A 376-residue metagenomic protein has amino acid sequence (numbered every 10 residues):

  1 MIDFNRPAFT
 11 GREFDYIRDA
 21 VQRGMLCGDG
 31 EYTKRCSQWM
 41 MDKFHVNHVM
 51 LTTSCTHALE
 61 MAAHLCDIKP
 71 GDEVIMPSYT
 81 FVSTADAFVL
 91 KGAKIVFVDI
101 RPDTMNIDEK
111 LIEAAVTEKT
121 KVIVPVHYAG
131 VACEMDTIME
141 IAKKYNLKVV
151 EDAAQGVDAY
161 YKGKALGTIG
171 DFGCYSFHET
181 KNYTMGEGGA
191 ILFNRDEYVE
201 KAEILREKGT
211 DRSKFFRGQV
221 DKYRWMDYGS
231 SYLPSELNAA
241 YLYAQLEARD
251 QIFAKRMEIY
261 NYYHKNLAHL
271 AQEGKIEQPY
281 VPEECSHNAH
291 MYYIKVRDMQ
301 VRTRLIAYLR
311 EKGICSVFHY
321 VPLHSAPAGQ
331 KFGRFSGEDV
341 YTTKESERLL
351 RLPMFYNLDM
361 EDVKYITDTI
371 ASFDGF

Functional and structural regions predicted by a protein language model:
M1-C27, R224-M226, P353: N-terminal "arm"/small-domain region of PLP-dependent enzymes with the aminotransferase-like
L26-E73, A87-K91, F97-D99, K164: Phosphate-binding glycine-rich loop
K34-W39, K43-V49, K110, A114 (+4 more regions): PLP-dependent aminotransferase class I/II
M50, I75, V96, V149-V150 (+3 more regions): Structural detector of well-ordered beta-strand residues that form the stable sheet scaffold of enzyme domains
A58, T80, P353: Conserved SAM-binding loop
H64-A153, Y160: PLP-dependent aminotransferase-like
E151-M185, K214-F216, D221-M226: Conserved active-site segment immediately N-terminal to the catalytic lysine that forms the internal aldimine
T168-D211, E236: Active-site PLP attachment segment
